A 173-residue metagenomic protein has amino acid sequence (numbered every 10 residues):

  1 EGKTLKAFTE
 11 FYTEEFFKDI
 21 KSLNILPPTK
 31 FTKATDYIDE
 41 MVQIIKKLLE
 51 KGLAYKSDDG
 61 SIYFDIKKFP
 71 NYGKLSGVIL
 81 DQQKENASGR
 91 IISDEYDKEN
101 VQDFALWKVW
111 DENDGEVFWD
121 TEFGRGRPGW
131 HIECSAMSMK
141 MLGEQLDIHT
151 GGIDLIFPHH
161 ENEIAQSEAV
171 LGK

Functional and structural regions predicted by a protein language model:
E1-K173: NTP-dependent nucleotidyl-transfer catalytic core
